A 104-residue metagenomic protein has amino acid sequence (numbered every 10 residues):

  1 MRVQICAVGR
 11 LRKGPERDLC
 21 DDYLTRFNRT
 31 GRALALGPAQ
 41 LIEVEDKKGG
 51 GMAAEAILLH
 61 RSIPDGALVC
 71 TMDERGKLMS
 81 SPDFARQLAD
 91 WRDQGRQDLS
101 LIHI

Functional and structural regions predicted by a protein language model:
M1-N28: N-terminal beta1-alpha1 ligand-phosphate binding loop
M1-Q4, R32, S62-I63: A broad, low-specificity signal for short, low-complexity segments enriched in glycine/proline and polar/charged
F27-A35: N-terminal glycine-rich anion-binding loop in soluble enzyme alpha/beta folds
A35-L99: S-adenosyl-L-methionine/SAH cofactor-binding core of RNA-modifying enzymes
I102-I104: Conserved small/polar residues in nucleotide/adenosyl-binding loops
